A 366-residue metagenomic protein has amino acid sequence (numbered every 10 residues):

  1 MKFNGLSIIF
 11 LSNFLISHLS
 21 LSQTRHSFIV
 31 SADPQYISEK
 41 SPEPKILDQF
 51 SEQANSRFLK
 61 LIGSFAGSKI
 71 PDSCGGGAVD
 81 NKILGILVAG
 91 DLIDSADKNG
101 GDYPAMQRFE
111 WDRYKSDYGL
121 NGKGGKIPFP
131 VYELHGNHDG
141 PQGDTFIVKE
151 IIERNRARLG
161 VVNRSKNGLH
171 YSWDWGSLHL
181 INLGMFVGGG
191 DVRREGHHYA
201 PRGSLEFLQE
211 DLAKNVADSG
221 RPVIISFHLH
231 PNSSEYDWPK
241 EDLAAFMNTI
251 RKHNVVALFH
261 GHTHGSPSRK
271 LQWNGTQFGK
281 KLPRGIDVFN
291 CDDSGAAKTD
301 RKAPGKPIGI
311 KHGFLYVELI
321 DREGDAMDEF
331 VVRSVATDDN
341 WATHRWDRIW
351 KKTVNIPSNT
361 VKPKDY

Functional and structural regions predicted by a protein language model:
M1-G5: Positively charged n-region of N-terminal signal peptides that target proteins for export
S7-S17: Bacterial N-terminal signal peptides
H18-P104: N-terminal active-site segment of His-dependent metallophosphoesterases
D33, G90-D91, G136-N137, H228 (+1 more regions): Active-site glycine-centered loops adjacent to acidic/histidine catalytic or metal-binding residues that shape
S41, Q49, D97-F207, A245 (+5 more regions): Extended active-site neighborhood of metal-dependent phosphoesterases/phosphodiesterases
E52-G77, A157-G168, H197-N215: A Trp-anchored, charged/polar loop motif used as the substrate-binding/catalytic surface of acyl/ester-handling
N215-S234: Short acidic, glycine-rich surface-loop motifs adjacent to enzyme active sites
S226-H230, V256-P267: Histidine-centered catalytic micro-motifs
